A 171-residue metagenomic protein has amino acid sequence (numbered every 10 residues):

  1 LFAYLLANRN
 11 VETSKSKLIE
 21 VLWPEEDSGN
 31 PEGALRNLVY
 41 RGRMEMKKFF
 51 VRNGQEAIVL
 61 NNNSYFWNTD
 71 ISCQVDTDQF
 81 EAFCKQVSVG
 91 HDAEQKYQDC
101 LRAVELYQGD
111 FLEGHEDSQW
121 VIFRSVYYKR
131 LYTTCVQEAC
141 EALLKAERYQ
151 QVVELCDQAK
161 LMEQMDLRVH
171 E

Functional and structural regions predicted by a protein language model:
L1-H170: Intrinsically disordered, low-complexity protein-interaction/activation regions
